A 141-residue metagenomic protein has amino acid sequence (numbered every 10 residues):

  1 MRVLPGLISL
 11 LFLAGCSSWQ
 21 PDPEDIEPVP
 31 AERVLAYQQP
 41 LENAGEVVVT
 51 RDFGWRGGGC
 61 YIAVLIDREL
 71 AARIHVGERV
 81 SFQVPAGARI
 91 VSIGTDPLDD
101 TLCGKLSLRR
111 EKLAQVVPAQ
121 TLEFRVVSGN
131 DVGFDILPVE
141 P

Functional and structural regions predicted by a protein language model:
M1-S17: Sec-dependent bacterial lipoprotein signal peptides
C16-P141: Short loop/turn and low-complexity linker motifs enriched in small/turn-promoting residues
